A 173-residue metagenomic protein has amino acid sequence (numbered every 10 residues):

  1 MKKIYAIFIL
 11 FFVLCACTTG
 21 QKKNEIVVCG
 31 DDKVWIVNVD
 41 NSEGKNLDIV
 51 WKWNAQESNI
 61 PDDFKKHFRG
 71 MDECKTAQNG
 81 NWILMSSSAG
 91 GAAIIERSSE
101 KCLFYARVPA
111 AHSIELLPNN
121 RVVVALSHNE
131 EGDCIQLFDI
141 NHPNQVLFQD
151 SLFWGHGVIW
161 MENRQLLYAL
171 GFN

Functional and structural regions predicted by a protein language model:
M1-K22: Bacterial Sec-dependent N-terminal signal peptides
Q21-E43: An edge-strand/N-cap motif at the start of beta-rich repeat modules
Q21-K22, A77-G80, L116-N119, W160-R164: Residue-level detector of Asp-centered blade-edge/turn motifs that repeat once per structural unit in beta-propeller
I26, I83, V122-V123, L167: Hydrophobic beta-strand positions that form the internal "hydrophobic ladder" of WD40/Gbeta-like beta-propeller blades
C29, S86-A89, S127-D133, F172: Short, solvent-exposed loop/turn segments at conserved positions within beta-propeller repeat blades
D40-S42, E96-S99, F138-P143: Short loop/turn segments that connect beta-strands within beta-propeller blades
D48-H67: Surface-exposed loop and turn segments in beta-propeller and other repeat-based domains that flank or scaffold
P61-K75, V108-L117, L152-W160: Repeated scaffold domains used in trafficking and secretory/extracellular systems, primarily beta-propellers
